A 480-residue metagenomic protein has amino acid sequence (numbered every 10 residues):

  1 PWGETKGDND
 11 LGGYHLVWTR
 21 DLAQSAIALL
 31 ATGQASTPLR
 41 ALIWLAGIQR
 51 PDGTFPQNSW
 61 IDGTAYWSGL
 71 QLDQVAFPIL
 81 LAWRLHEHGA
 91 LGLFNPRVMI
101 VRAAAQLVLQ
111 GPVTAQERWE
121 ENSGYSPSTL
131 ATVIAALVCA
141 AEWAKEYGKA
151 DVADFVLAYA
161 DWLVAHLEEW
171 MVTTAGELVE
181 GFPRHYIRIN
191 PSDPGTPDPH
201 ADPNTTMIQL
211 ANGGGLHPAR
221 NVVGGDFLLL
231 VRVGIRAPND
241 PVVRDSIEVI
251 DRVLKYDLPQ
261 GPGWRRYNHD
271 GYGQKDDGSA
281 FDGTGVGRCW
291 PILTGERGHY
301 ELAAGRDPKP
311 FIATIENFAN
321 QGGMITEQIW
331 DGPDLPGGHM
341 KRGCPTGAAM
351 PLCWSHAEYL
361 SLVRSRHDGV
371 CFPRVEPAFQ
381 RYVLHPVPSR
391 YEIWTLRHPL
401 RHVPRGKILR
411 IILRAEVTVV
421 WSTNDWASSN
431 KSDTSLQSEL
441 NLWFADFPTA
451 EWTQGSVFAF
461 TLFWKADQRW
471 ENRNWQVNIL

Functional and structural regions predicted by a protein language model:
P1, G33-P56, E87, N95-Q116 (+5 more regions): Long, well-ordered core segments of solenoidal/helical folds
W2-L11, F55-L70, V108-Y125, N204-G213 (+1 more regions): Acidic/His metal-coordination segments adjacent to aromatic residues that form catalytic metal sites in metalloenzymes
G12-P112, P127-L130, I134-A140, H356 (+1 more regions): Aromatic-rich carbohydrate-recognition surfaces in CAZymes
Y14-V17, S25, S68-L85, H217-A237 (+1 more regions): C-terminal capping/lid segments that line or modulate ligand- or cofactor-binding pockets
T19, Q71, A153-I292, A303: Extended ligand-binding clefts on enzyme/binding-domain cores
L29-L42, R84-V101, A141-D161, G234-E248 (+2 more regions): Structural helix-adjacent loops and short alpha-helical linkers that scaffold large soluble proteins
L107-A175: Internal metal/ion-chelating core segments
R374-L480: Glycan-association/targeting regions that enable binding to alpha-glucans and other polysaccharides
